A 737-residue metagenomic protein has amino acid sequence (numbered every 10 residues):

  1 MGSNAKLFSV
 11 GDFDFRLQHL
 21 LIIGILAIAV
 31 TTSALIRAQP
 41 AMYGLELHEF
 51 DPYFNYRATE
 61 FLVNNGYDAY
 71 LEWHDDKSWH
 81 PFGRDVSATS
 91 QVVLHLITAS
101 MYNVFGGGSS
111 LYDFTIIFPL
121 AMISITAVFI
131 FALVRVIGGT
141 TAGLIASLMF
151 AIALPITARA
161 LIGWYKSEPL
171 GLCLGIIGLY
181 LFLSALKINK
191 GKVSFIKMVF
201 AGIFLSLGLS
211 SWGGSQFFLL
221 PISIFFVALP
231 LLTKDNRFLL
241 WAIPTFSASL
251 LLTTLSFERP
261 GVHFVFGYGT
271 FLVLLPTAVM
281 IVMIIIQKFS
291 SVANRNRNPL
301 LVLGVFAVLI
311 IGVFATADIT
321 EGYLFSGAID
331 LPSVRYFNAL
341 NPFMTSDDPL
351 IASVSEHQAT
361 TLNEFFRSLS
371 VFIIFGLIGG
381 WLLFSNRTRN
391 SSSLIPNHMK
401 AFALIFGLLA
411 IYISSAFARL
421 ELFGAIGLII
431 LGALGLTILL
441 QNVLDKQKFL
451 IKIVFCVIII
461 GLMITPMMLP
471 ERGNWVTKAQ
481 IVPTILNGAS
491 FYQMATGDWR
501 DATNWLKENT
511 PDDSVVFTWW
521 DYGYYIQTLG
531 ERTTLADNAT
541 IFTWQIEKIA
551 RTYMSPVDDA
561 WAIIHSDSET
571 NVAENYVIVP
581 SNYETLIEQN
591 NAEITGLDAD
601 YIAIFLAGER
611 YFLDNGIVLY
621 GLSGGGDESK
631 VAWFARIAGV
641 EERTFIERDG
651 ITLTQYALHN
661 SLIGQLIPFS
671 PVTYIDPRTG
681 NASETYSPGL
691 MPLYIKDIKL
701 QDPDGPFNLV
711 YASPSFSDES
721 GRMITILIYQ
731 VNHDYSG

Functional and structural regions predicted by a protein language model:
M1-Q39, F50, L144, M280-I310 (+4 more regions): Start-transfer (signal-anchor) and selected internal transmembrane alpha helices of multi-pass inner/ER membrane
G2-F8, F13, G24-I28, L47 (+6 more regions): Extracytoplasmic
F13-P52, R57-A58, N64-Y70, L148-I152 (+3 more regions): Transmembrane signal-anchor helices characteristic of membrane glycosylation enzymes that use polyprenol
A27-S33, W73-D76, F118-V136, T141-N189 (+3 more regions): Membrane-embedded helix bundles of polyisoprenyl
H80, R84-L96, F105-V128, L161-Y165 (+1 more regions): Loop-to-helix entry region of an early transmembrane alpha helix in multi-pass inner-membrane enzymes
G191-K192, D235-W241, V292-L300, F366-I405: Membrane-interface helix-loop-helix junctions at transmembrane boundaries of multi-pass membrane enzymes, predominantly
G269-I284, L303-R387, M399-K400: Alpha-helical transmembrane segments at the extracellular/periplasmic loop-to-helix junctions of multi-pass membrane
I373, L404, L409, I413-L444 (+2 more regions): Hydrophobic/aromatic-rich transmembrane helices and adjacent perimembrane loops
